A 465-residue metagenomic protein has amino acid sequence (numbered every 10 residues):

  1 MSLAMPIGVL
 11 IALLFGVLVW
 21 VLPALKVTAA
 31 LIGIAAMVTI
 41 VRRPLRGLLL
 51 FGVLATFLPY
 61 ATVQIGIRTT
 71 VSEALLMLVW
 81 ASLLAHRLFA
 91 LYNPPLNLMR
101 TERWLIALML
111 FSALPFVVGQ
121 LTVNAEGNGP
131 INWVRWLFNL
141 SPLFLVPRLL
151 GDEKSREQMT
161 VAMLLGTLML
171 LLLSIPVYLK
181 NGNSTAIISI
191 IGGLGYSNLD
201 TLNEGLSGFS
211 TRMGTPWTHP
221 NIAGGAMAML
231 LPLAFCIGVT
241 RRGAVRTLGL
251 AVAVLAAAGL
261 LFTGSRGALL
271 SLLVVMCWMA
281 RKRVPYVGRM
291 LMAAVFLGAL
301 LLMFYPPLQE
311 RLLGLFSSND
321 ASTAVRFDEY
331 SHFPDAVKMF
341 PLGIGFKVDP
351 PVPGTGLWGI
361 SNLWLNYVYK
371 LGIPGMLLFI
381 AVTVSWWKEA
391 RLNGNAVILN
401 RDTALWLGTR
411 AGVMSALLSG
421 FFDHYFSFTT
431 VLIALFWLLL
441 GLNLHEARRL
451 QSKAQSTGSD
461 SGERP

Functional and structural regions predicted by a protein language model:
A30-V41, L76-A90, M229-R241, I373-V397: Hydrophobic, aromatic-rich transmembrane alpha-helices and their immediate juxtamembrane boundary segments
G33-A36, M109-V117, S141-L145, E157-K282 (+3 more regions): Alpha-helical transmembrane segments of multi-pass inner-membrane proteins
V38-L140, A416-L417, P465: N-terminal hydrophobic segments of proteins, predominantly signal-anchor/transmembrane helices of inner/organellar
V41-L45, H86-W104, C236-A251, R283-L291 (+2 more regions): Membrane-interface helix-loop-helix junctions at transmembrane boundaries of multi-pass membrane enzymes, predominantly
G52, V254, R391-D423, I433 (+1 more regions): Loop-to-helix entry and N-terminal half of a specific, functionally important transmembrane alpha helix in multi-pass
L172, P176-S184, L260-T263, M279-A321 (+1 more regions): A membrane-periplasm/extracellular boundary helix in multi-pass inner-membrane enzymes that assemble envelope glycans
G288-M292, G412-S419, H424-P465: Transmembrane alpha-helices of multi-pass inner-membrane enzymes
P306-P374, A390-V397: Long extracytoplasmic/lumenal interhelical loops at the membrane interface of multi-pass membrane proteins
